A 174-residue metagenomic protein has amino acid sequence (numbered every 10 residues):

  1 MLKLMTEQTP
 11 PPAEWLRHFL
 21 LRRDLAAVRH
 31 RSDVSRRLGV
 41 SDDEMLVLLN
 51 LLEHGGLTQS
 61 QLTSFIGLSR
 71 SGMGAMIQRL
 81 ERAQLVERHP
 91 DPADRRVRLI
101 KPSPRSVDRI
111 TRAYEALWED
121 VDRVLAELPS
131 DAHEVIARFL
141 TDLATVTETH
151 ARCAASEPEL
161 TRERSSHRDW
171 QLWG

Functional and structural regions predicted by a protein language model:
M1-L38, P102: N-terminal leader segment of winged-helix/HTH proteins
M1-Q8, A132-G174: C-terminal regulatory/oligomerization modules of transcriptional regulators
W15-A26, H30, V47, A113 (+4 more regions): C-terminal ligand-sensing/allosteric alpha-helical core of TetR-family HTH transcriptional regulators
A27, G55, I66, R70 (+3 more regions): Flexible interhelical turns and helix-capping residues at alpha-helix boundaries within structured domains
H30-S69: N-terminal helix-turn-helix DNA-binding core of bacterial DNA-binding proteins
S35-R37, A126-E127, A155: Short helix-loop hinge/linker segments at domain boundaries
Q78-E134: Charged, amphipathic alpha-helical coiled-coil/dimerization segments
